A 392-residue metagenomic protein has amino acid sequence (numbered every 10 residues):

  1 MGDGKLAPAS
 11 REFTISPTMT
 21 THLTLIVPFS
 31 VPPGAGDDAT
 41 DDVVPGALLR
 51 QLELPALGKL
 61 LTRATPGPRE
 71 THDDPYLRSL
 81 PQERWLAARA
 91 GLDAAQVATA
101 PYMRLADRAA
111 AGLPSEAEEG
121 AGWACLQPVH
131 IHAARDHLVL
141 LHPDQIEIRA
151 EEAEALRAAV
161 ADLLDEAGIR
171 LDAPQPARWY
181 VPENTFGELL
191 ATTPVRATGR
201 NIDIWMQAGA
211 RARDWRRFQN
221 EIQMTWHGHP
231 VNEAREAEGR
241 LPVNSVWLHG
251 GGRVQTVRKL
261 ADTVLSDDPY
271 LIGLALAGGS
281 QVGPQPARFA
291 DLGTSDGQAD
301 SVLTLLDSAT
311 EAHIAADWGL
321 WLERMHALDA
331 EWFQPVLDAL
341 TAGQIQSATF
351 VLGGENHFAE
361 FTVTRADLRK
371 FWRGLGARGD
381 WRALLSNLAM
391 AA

Functional and structural regions predicted by a protein language model:
M1-T18: N-terminal amphipathic/basic-hydrophobic helices that include classical n-h-c signal peptides and signal-anchor
T20-G34: N-terminal basic/disordered segments at the start of proteins
D42-D144, A150-A153: An N-terminal, globular interaction/scaffold subdomain
Q145-L171, H229-R240, N244-S245: Extended, Lys/Arg-enriched charged tracts that mediate electrostatic binding to polyanionic substrates
L171-A197: Long, hydrophobic, well-ordered secondary-structure blocks that form the structural core and pocket-lining surfaces
G187-V257: Loop-centered beta-sheet repeat module
L190-D214, T263-I272, F371-L384: Acidic, His- and aromatic-enriched active-site or binding-groove loops in soluble protein domains that engage sugars
D267-A392: C-terminal structured domains
